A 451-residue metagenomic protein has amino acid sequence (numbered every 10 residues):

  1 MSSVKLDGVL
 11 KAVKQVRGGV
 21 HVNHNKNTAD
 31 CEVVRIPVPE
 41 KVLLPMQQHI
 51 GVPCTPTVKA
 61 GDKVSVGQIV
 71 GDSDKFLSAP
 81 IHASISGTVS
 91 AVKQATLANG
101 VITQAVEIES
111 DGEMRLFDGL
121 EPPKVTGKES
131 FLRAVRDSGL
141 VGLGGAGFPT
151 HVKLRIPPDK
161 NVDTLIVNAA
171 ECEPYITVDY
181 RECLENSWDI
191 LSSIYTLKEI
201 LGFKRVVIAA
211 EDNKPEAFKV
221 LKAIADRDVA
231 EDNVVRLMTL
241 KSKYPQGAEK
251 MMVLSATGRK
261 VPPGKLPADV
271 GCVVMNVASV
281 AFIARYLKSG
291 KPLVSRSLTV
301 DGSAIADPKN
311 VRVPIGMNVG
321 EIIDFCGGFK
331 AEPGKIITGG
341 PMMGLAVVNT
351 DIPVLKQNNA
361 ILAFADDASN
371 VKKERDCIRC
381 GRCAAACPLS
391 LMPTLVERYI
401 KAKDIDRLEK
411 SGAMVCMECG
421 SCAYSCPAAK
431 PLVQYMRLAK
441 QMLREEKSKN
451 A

Functional and structural regions predicted by a protein language model:
M1-T57, E107: N-terminal, Lys/Arg-enriched amphipathic/low-complexity engagement segments that precede the first folded domain
K59-D72, A91: Short, well-structured beta-strand-loop connectors
G87-V89: Conserved hydrophobic positions within beta-strands
A91, T96-F148, P157-K160, P215 (+1 more regions): Acidic low-complexity segments
G142, L165-D179, A304: Gly-rich Lys/Arg/Thr-decorated short loops/hinges at beta-loop-alpha junctions or inter-strand turns that position
A170, F203-V319, F325-K330, G340: Hydrophobic alpha-helical positions that pack around
L184-I200: Histidine-anchored nucleotide/phosphate-binding helix
N358-E374, A384, P388-A451: Ferredoxin-type iron-sulfur electron-transfer modules in oxidoreductases and energy-metabolism complexes
